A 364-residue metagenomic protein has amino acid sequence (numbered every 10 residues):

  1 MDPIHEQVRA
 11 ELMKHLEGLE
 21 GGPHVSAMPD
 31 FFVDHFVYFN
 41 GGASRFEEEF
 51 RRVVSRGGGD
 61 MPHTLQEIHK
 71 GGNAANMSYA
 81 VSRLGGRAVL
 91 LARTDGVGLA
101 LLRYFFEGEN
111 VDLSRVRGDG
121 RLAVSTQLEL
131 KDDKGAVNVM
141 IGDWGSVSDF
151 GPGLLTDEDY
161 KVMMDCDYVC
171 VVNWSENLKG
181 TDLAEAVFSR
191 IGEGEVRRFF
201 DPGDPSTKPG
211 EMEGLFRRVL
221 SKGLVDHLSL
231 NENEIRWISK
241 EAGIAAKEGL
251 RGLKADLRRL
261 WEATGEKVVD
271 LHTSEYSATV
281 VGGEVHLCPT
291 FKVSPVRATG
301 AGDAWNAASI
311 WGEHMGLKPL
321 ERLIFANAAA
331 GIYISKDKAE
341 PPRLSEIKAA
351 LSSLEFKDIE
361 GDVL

Functional and structural regions predicted by a protein language model:
M1-R51, L65-N73, L84-V89, T94-H286 (+3 more regions): Ribokinase/PfkB-type carbohydrate-kinase core domain
R52-I68, V296: A short acidic, glycine-rich active-site loop that binds or catalyzes chemistry on phosphate/adenosine moieties
S78, S82-G85, H314: Gly/Ala-rich phosphate-binding loop of Rossmann-like dinucleotide-binding domains, activating on the conserved
V81, N231, G302: Short, conserved phosphate/pyrophosphate- and ester-handling motifs at nucleotide-, phospho-/glycolipid
R236-K240, P295-P319, L323-A329: Short, small-residue alpha-helix embedded
